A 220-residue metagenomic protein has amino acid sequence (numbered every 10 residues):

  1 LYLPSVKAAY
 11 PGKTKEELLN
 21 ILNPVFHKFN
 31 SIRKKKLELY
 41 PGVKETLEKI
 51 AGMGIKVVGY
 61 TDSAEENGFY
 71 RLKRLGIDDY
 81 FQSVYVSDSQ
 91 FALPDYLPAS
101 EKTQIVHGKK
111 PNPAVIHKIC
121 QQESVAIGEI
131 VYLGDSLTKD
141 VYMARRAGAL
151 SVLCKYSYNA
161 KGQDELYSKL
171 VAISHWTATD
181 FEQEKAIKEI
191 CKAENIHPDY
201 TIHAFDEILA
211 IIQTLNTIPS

Functional and structural regions predicted by a protein language model:
L1, R33-E38, A149: Short, charged low-complexity intrinsically disordered segments located at boundaries of structured domains
L1-S31, K49: A metal-dependent, Asp-based hydrolase signature
Y10, K34-E38, G76: Short coil/turn residues that cap or connect secondary-structure elements
K13-P24, G42, I55, T179-E182: Membrane-targeting and insertion segments and their boundary/processing signals
N23-H27, Y40, G134: Short C-terminal alpha-helical element
K28-L37, K102-Q104: Surface-exposed cleft-lining segments at the edges of enzyme active sites
K35, L39, Y60, G108: Residue-level marker of regulatory loop/turn positions in helix-turn-helix DNA-binding domains and in histidine
K44, E48-A51, K56-V58, A64-S220: Asp-based, Mg2+/Mn2+-dependent phosphohydrolase catalytic module
